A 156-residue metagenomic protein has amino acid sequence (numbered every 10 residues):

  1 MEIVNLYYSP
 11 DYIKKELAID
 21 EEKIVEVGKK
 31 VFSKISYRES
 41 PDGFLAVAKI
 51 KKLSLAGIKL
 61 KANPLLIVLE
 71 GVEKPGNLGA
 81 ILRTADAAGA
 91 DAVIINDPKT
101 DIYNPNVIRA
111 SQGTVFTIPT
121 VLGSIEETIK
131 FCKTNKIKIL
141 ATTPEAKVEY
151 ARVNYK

Functional and structural regions predicted by a protein language model:
M1-Y37, K136-K138: N-terminal positively charged helical leader segments and presequences
Y37-N63: Acidic/glycine-rich phosphate/pyrophosphate-binding loops and surrounding catalytic core that coordinate Mg2+
G57-L60, E127-N135, Y150-Y155: Short amphipathic alpha-helix with an adjacent loop that forms part of the alpha/beta core around
E73-I81: Amphipathic alpha-helical repeat scaffolds
D91-T134, K138: Histidine/lysine/aspartate-rich catalytic loop segments that bind and position anionic ligands
L140-K156: Active-site/ligand-binding-proximal alpha/beta "capping" segment
